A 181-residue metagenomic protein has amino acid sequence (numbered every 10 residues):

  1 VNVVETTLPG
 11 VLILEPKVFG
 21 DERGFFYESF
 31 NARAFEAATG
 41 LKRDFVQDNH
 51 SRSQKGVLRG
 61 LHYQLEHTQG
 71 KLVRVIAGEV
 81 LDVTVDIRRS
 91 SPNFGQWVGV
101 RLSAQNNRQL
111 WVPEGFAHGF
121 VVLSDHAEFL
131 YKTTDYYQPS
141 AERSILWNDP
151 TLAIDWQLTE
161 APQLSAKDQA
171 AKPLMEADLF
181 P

Functional and structural regions predicted by a protein language model:
V1-Q105, S124-H126, Y131-P181: Non-catalytic, conserved peripheral segments adjacent to functional cores
L110, H118-L123: Short beta-strand His + acidic residue motifs that chelate non-heme Fe in jelly-roll/DSBH and cupin folds
